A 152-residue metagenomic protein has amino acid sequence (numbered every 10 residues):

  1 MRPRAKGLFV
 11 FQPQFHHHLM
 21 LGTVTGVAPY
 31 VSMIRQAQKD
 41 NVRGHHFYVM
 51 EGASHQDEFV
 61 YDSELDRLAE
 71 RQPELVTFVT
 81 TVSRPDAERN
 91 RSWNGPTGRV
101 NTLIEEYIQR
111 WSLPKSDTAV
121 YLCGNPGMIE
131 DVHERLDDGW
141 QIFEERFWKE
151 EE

Functional and structural regions predicted by a protein language model:
M1-M20, Q36, V82-R84, R146-E150: FAD-binding FR-type
F11-Q14, N41, L113-P114: Short, flexible hinge/linker loops that cap or flank conserved catalytic cores
H17-L19, Y48, A119: Structural motif
T23-A28: Ser/Thr-glycine-rich phosphate-binding loops at phosphate-binding pockets of nucleotides, nucleotide cofactors
P29-D40: Histidine-anchored nucleotide/phosphate-binding helix
D40-H46: Phosphate-handling active-site elements
M50, H55-E152: Reductase modules of NAD(P)H-dependent flavoproteins
